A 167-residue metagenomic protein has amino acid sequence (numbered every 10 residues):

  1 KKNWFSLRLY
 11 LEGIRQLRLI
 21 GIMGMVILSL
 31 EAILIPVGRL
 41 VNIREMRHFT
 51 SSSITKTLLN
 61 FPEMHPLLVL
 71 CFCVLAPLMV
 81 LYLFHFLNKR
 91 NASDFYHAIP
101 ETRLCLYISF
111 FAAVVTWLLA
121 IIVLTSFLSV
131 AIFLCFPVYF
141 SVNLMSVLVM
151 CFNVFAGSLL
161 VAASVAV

Functional and structural regions predicted by a protein language model:
K1-M25: Aromatic- and glycine-rich beta-strand/loop motifs that create alpha-glucan
E12-Q16, C105-L118: Start (N-cap) of specific transmembrane helices in multi-pass transporter permeases
Q16-E45, L67-L78: Hydrophobic alpha-helical transmembrane segments of multi-pass membrane transport/permease proteins
I33-F49, L124-P137: Membrane-helix interface motif
I43-F61, S141: Perimembrane loop-to-helix junctions flanking transmembrane segments
L58, V69, A112-A166: Secretory targeting signals
E63-A92, R103, F111, L118: Long, hydrophobic alpha-helical segments
H97-L104: Short helix-to-coil transition segments within interhelical loops that connect adjacent transmembrane helices
